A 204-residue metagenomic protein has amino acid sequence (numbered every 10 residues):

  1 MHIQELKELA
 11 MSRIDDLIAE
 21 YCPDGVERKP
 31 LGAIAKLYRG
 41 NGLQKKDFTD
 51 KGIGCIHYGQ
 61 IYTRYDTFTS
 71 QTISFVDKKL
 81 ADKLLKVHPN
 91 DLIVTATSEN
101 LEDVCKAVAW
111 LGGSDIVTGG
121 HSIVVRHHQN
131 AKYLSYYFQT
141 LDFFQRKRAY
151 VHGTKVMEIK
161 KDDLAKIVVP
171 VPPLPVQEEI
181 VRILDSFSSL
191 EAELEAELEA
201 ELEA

Functional and structural regions predicted by a protein language model:
M1-M11, G25-E27, A165-E203: Amphipathic alpha-helical segments
L17-N41, A204: Non-catalytic DNA-recognition/assembly elements of restriction-modification systems
E20, G42-L43, L80-A81, L111 (+1 more regions): Short, solvent-exposed loop/turn positions at domain surfaces that link secondary-structure elements or cap domain
A33-K45, G59-D91: Sequence-specific dsDNA recognition surfaces
H57, A81-L141: A short beta-sheet element
D115-H121, H152-P172: A short glycine-rich beta-alpha junction/loop motif
